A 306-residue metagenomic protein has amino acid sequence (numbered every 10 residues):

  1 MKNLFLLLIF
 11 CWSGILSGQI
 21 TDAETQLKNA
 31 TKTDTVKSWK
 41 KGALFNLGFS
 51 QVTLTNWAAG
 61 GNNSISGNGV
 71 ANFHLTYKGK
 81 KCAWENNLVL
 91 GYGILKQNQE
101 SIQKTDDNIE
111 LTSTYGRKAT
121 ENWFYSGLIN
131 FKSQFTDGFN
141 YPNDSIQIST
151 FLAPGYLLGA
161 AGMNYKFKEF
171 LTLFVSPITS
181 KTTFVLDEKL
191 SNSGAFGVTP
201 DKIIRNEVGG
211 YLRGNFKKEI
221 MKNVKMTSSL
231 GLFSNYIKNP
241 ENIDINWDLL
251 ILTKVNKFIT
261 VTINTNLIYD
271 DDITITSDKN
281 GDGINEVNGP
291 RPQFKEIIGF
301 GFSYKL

Functional and structural regions predicted by a protein language model:
M1-A23: Bacterial Sec-dependent N-terminal signal peptides
L16-L44: Sec-dependent signal peptide cleavage junction
A43, L47-F49, G69-Y77, L111-R117 (+7 more regions): Residues on the lipid-exposed face of transmembrane beta-strands in outer-membrane beta-barrel proteins
L47-T53, G79-K81, L90-K96, F131-D137 (+4 more regions): Transmembrane beta-strands of outer-membrane beta-barrel pores
L54-A59, N98-I102, G138-D144, V185-N192 (+2 more regions): Outer-membrane beta-barrel translocator domains and adjoining extracellular loop/strand segments of Gram-negative
T55-G61, K96-S101, D144-S149, G197-K202 (+2 more regions): Extracellular loop and loop/strand-boundary signature of outer-membrane beta-barrel proteins
C82-W84, N122-Y125, F170-L173, N223-M226 (+1 more regions): Repeated loop/turn-to-beta-strand initiation elements of outer-membrane beta-barrel proteins
P292-L306: Outer-membrane beta-barrel "beta-signal"
